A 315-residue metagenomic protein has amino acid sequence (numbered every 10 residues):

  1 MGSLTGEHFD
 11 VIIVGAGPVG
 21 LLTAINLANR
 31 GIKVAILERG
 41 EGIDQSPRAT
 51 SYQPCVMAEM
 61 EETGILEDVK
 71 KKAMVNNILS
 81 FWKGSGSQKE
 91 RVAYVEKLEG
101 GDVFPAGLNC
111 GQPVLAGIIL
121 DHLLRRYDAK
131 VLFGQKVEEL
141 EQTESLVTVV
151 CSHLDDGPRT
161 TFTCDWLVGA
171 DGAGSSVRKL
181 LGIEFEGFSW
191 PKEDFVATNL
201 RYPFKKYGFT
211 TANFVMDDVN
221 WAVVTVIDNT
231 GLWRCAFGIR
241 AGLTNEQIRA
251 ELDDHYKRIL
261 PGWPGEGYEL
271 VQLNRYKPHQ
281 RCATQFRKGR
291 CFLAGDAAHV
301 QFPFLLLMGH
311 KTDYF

Functional and structural regions predicted by a protein language model:
G6-I36: N-terminal Rossmann-like FAD-binding beta1-loop-alpha1 element of flavoenzymes
E7-F9, D156-W166: Core beta-strand elements of the Rossmann-like FAD/NAD(P) dinucleotide-binding domain in flavoenzyme oxidoreductases
I13, A24, M60, F81 (+7 more regions): Conserved structural-core and active-site-/substrate-pathway-adjacent residues in large, well-folded domains of enzymes
A16-A24, I119, G169, L270 (+1 more regions): Conserved mid-domain beta->alpha element of the FAD-binding
Q45-L124, E141, M216, V226-I227: Active-site-adjacent segment of FAD-dependent monooxygenases/related oxidoreductases
D121, L146-T148, W166-K288: Conserved FAD-binding catalytic core of PHBH/FMO-like flavoproteins
F133-T148: A conserved short coil-to-beta-strand element within the FAD-binding core of flavoproteins
